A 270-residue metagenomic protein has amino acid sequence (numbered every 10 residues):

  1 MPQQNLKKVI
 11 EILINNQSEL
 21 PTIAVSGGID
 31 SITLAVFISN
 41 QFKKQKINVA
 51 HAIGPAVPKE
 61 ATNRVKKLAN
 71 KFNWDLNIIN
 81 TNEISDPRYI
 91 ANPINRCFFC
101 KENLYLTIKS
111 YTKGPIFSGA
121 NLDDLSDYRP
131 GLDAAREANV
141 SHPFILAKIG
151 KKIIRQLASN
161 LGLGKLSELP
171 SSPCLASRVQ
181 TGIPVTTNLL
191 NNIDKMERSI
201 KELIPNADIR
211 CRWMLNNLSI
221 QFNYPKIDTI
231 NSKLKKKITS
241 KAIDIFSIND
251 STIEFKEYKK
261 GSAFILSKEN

Functional and structural regions predicted by a protein language model:
M1-N160, L218, K233-N249, E257-N270: ATP-dependent adenylation/nucleotidyltransferase module used to activate substrates
I84, Q180-G182, P225-I227: A short, flexible beta-alpha/helix-coil linker loop
L132-R136, S177, D194, R198 (+2 more regions): A sequence-level detector of short, solvent-exposed, charge-rich linear segments
E137, S172, T252: A residue-level signal for beta-strand positions that form part of recognition/binding surfaces within mature
I145-R210, E257: Mid-to-C-terminal catalytic subdomains of enzymes that bind/position adenosyl phosphate moieties or nucleic-acid
R210-R212, S219-Q221, I253-K256: Conserved active-site loop/cleft motifs that coordinate metal ions or position small ligands
L215-L234: A short interface-forming secondary-structure element
